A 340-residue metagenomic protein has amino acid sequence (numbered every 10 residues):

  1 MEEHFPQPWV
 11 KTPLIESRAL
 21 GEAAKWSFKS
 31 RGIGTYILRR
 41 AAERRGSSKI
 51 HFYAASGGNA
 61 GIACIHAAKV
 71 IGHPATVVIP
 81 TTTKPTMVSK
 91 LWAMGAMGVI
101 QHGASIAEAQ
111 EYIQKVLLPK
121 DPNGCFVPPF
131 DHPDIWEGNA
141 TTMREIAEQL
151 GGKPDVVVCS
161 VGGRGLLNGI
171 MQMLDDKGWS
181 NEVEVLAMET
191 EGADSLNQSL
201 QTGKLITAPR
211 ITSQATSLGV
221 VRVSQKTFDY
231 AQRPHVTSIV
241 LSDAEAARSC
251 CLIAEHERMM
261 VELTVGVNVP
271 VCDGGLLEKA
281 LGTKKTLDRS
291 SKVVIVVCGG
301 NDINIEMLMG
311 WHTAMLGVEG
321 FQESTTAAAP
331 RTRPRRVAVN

Functional and structural regions predicted by a protein language model:
M1-N340: PLP-dependent amino-acid enzyme catalytic core
